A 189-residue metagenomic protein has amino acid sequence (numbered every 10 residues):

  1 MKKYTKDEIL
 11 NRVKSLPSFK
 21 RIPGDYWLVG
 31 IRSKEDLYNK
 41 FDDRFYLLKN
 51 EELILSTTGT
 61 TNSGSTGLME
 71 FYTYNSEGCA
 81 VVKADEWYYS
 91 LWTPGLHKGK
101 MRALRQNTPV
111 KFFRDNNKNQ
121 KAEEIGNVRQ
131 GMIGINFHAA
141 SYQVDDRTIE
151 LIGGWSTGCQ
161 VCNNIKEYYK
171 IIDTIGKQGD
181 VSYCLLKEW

Functional and structural regions predicted by a protein language model:
M1-G153, E167, I172, E188: Cell wall/extracellular polymer interaction/catalysis modules
I172-W189: Internal interaction segment
